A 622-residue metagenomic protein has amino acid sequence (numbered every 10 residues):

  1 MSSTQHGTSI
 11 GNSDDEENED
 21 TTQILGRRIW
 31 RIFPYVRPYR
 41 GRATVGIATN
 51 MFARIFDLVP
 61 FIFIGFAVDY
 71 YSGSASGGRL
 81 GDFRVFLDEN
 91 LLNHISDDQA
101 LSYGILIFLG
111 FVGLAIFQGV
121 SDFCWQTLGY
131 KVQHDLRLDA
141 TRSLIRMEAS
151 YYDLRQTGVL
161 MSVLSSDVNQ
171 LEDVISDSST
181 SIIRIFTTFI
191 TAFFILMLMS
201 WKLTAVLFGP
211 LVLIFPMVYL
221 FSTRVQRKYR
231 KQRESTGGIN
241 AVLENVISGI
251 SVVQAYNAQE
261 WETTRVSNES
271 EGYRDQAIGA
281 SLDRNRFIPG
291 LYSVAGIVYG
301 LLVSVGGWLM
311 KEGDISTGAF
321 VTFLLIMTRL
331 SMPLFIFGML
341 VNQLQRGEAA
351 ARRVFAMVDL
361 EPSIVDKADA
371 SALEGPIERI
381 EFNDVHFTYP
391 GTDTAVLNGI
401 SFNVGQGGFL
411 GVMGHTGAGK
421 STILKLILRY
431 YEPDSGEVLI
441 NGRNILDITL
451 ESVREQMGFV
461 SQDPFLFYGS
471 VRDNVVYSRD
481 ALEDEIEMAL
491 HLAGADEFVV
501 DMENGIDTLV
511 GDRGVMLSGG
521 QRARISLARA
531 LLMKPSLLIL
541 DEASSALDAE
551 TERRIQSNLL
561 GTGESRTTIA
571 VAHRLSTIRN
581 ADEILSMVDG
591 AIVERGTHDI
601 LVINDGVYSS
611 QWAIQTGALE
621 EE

Functional and structural regions predicted by a protein language model:
G11-D20, A75-S76, Y130, L138-S162 (+6 more regions): Short intracellular "coupling" helices and adjacent cytoplasmic loop segments at the cytosolic face of multi-pass
L25-R40, L160: A short amphipathic helical element positioned immediately N-terminal to and/or at the very start of a transmembrane
F33, R37-R40, A149-S150, S166-I175 (+10 more regions): An intracellular "coupling" helix at the cytosolic face of ABC transporter transmembrane type-1 domains
A43-F117, M197-K202, S304, G313-T317: Transmembrane helix-loop-helix hairpins at lipid-water interfaces of multipass membrane proteins, especially the type-1
A43-F52, T180-K231, L302-I315, M332: Transmembrane helices of ABC transporter permease
I107-L114, Q118, L211-V218, R284-V298 (+1 more regions): Hydrophobic alpha-helical segments in the permease module
S235, A258, L330-M357: Cytosolic ends of transmembrane helices, especially the final helix of ABC transmembrane type-1 domains
L373-E622: ABC-type nucleotide-binding domain
